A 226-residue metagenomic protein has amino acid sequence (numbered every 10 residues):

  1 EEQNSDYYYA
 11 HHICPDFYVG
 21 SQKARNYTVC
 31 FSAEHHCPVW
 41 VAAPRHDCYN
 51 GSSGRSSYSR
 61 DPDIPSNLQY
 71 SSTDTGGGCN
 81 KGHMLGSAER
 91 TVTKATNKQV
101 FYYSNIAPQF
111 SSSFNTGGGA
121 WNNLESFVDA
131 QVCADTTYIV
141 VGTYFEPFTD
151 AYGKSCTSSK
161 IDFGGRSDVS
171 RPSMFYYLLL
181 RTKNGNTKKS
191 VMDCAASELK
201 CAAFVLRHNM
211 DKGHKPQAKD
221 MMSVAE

Functional and structural regions predicted by a protein language model:
E1-E226: Domain-level detector for secreted/extracellular nuclease and nuclease-toxin modules, and for the ENPP-like C-terminal
